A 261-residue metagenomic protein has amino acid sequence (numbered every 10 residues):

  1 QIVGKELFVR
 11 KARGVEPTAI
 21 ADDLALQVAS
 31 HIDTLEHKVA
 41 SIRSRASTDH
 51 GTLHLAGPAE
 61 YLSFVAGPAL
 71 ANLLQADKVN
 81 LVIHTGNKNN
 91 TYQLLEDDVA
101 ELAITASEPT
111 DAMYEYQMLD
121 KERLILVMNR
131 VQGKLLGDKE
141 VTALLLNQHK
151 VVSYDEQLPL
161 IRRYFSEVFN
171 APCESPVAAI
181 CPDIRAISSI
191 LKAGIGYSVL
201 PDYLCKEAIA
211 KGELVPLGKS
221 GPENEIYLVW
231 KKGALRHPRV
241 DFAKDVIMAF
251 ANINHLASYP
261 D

Functional and structural regions predicted by a protein language model:
Q1-P17: A short LG(V/I)-centered, amphipathic sequence patch enriched for acidic residue(s) preceding the LG motif
I2-V3, L24-A46, N254-A257: Alpha-helical linker/hinge and terminal dimerization helices associated with HTH transcriptional regulators
T48-A112: Central regulatory/effector-binding core of bacterial HTH transcription factors
V65, V215-Y259: A late-sequence structural motif
K88, E96-V99, A106, A171-V215: Hydrophobic hinge/microswitch elements
D111-Q117, E122, S189-L235: Beta-alpha-beta core module
Y116-Y154: Flexible hinge/capping segments at coil-to-helix
N147-A171: Secondary-structure junction motif
